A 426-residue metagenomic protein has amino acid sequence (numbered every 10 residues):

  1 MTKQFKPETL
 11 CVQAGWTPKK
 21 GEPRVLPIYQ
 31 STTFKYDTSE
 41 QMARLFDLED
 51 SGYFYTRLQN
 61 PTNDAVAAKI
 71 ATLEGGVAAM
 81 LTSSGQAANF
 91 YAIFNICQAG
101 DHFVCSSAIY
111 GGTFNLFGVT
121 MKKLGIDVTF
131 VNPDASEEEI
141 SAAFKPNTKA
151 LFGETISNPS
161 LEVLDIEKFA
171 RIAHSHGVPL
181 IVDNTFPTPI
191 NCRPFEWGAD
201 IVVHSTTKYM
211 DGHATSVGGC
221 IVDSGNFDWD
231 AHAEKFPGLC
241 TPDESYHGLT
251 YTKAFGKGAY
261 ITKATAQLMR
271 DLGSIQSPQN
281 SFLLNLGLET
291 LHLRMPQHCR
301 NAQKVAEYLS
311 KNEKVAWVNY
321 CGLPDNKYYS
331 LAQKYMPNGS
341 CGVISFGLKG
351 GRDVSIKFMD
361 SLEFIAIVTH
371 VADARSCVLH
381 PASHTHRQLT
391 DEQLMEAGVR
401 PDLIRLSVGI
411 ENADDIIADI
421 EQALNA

Functional and structural regions predicted by a protein language model:
T2, C11-T17, A79-K311: Conserved PLP-enzyme active-site core in the AAT-like
T2-N60, A68: N-terminal "arm"/small-domain region of PLP-dependent enzymes with the aminotransferase-like
T33, S224-F227, L348-G351: Short loop segments at secondary-structure junctions
T38-F90, G112-T120: Conserved N-terminal alpha-helix of the aminotransferase class I/II PLP-enzyme fold
G75, N147, K314-W317, F364 (+1 more regions): Glycine-centered tight turns that cap/initiate beta-strands
G118-V119, D127-V128, A142, P146-K149 (+3 more regions): PLP-dependent enzyme catalytic core of the Aspartate aminotransferase-like
V222, S345-G347, S407-G409: Short hydrophobic/aromatic beta-strand micro-patches that form the beta-sheet surface supporting nucleotide- or nucleic
L272-I275, Q279-S281, L286, T290 (+4 more regions): Conserved small-domain helix->loop->beta segment predominantly found in fold-type I
